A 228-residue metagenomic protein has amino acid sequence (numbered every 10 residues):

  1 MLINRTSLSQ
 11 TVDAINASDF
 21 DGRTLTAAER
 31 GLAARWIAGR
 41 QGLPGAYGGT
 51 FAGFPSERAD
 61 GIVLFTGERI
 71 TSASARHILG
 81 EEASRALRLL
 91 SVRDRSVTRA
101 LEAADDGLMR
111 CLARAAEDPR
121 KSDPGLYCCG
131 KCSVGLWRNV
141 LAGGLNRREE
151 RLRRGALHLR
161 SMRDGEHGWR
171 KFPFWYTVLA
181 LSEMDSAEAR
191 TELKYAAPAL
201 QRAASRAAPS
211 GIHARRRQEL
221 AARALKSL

Functional and structural regions predicted by a protein language model:
M1-L228: Preference for long, amphipathic alpha-helical scaffolds in soluble/luminal domains and all-alpha bundles
